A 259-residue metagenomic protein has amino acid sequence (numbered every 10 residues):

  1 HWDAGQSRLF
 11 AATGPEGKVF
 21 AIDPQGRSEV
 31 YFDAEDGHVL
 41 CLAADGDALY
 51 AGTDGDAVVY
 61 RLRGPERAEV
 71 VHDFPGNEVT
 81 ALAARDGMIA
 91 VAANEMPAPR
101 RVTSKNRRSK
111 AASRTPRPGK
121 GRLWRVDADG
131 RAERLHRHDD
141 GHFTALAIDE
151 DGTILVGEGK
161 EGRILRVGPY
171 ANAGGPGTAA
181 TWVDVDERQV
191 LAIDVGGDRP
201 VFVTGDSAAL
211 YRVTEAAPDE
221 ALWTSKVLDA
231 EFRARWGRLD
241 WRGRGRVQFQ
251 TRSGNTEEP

Functional and structural regions predicted by a protein language model:
R8-A11, A48-A51, I89-V91, T153-V156 (+1 more regions): Conserved beta-propeller blade signature
P15, G55, E95-M96, K160 (+2 more regions): Residue-level signature of beta-propeller blades and closely related beta-rich strand-turn architectures in secreted
G17-F20, V58-R61, R114-W124, R163-L165 (+1 more regions): A short loop-to-beta-strand structural motif that recurs across blades of beta-propeller domains
Y31-E35, V71-P75, L135-D139, W182-D186 (+1 more regions): Surface loop/turn motifs at the tips and blade-to-blade linkers of beta-strand repeat domains
N94-P118: Short, conserved, GDST-rich strand-edge loop motifs in beta-rich repeat architectures
L191-D219: Blade-level signature of beta-propeller repeat domains, shared across WD40, Kelch, NHL, RCC1 and BNR/Asp-box propellers
A216-P259: Non-cytosolic beta-sandwich-type ligand-binding/adhesion modules
